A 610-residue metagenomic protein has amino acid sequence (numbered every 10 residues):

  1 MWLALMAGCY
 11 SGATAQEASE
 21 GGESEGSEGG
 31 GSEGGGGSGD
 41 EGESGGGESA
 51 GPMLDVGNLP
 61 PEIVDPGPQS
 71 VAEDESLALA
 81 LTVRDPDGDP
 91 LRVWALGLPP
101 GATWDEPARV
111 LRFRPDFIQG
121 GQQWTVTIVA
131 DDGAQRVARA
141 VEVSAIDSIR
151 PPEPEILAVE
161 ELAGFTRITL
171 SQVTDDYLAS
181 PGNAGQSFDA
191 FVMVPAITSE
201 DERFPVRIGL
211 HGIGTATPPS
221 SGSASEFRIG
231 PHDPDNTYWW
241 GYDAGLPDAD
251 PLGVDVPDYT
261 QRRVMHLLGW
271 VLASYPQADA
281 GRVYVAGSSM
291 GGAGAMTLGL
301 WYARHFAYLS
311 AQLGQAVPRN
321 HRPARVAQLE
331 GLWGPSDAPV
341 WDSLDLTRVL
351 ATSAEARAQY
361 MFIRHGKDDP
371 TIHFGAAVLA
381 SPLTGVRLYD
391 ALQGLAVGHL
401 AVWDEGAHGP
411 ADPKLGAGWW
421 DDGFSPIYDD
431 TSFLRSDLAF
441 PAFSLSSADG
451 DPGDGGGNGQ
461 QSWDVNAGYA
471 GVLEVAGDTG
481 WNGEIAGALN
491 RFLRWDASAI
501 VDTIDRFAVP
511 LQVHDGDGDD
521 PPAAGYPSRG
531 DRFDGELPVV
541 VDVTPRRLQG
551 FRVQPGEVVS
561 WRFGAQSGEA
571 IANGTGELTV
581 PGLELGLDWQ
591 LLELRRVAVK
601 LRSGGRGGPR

Functional and structural regions predicted by a protein language model:
L5-L59, R606-R610: Ser/Thr-rich, Pro/Gly/Ala-heavy low-complexity intrinsically disordered linkers and tails of secreted extracellular
N58-E62, L91, A102: Proline-centered linker/hinge motifs at extracellular inter-domain junctions
T82-D87, A130-D132: Extracellular acidic, Ser/Thr/Pro-rich low-complexity tracts
S144-V206, S567: A domain-start/cap signature at the N-terminus of enzymes
P152, Q393-E569, N573-E593, V597 (+1 more regions): Alpha/beta-hydrolase-fold serine-hydrolase catalytic core, especially in secreted/extracellular enzymes
P205-L267: Active-site machinery of serine-nucleophile hydrolases
A249-M290, A303-H305: Gly/Ser-rich "nucleophile elbow"/oxyanion-hole loop immediately N-terminal to the catalytic nucleophile in hydrolases
V317-D412, G416-W420, S425, D429: The feature captures the conserved acid-bearing segment of alpha/beta-hydrolase catalytic domains
